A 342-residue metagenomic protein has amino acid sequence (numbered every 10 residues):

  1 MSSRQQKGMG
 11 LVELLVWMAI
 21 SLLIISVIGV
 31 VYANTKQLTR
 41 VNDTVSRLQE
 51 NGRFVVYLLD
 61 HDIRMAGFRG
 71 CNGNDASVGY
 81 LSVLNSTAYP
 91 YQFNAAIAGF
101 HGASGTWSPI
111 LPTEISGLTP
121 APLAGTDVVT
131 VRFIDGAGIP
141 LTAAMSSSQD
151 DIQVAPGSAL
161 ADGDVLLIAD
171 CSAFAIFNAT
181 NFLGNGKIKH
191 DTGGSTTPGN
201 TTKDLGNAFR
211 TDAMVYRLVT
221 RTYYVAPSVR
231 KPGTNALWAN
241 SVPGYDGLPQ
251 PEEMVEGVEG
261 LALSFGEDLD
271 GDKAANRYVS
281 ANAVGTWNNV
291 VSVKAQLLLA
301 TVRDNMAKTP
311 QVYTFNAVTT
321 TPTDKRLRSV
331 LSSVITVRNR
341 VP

Functional and structural regions predicted by a protein language model:
M1-S2, V225: Short, charge-rich amphipathic segments
S3-V12, V16-D60, R64-A66: Aliphatic-rich helix starts adjacent to a transmembrane/signal segment
L23, V290, A300-V302: Amphipathic, heptad-repeat alpha-helices with coiled-coil/zipper character that mediate oligomerization and scaffolding
T39-N42, L248, S329: A generic, residue-level signal for flexible/boundary positions that often mark functional hotspots
V55-N289, Q296, D304-L327: N-terminal pilin/flagellin-like segments and related low-complexity appendage regions
Q296-V302, R338-R340: Short, loop-centered acidic/histidine patches that primarily coordinate divalent metals
P322-P342: Low-complexity, S/T/G/P-rich flexible repeat/linker segments used as non-globular hinges and stalks within
